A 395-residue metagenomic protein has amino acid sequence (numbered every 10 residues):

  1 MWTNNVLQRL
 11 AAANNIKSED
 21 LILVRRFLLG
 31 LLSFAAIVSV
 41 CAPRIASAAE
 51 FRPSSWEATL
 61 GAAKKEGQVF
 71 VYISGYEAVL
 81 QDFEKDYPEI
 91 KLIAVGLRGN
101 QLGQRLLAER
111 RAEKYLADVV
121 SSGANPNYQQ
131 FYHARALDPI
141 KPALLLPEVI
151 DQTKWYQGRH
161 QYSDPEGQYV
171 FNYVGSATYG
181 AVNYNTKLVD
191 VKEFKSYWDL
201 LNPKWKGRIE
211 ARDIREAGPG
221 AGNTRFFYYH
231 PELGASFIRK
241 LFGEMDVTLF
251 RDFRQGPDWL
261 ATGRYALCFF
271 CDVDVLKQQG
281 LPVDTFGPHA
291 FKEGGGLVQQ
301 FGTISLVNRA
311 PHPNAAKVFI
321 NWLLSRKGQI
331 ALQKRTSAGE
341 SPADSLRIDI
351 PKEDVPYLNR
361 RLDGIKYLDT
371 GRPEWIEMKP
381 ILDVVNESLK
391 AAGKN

Functional and structural regions predicted by a protein language model:
G30-A42: Bacterial N-terminal signal peptides
A42-A48: Sec/Tat signal peptide C-region and signal peptidase I cleavage site
A48-F70, K85, N202-K206: Immediate post-signal peptide segment of exported/extracytoplasmic ligand-binding proteins
R52, L362-N395: Conserved C-terminal helix/tail region of periplasmic/extracytoplasmic solute-binding proteins
F70-E84, I93-L107, Y115-R264: Extracytoplasmic ligand-binding site segments that recognize negatively charged/polar headgroups
P126-Q130, A266-F286: A ligand-binding cleft/hinge motif common to bilobed small-molecule-binding domains
I238-G243, L249-F250, R254, P282-A310 (+1 more regions): Periplasmic-binding protein-like
G302-D369: Mature extracytoplasmic/periplasmic domains
